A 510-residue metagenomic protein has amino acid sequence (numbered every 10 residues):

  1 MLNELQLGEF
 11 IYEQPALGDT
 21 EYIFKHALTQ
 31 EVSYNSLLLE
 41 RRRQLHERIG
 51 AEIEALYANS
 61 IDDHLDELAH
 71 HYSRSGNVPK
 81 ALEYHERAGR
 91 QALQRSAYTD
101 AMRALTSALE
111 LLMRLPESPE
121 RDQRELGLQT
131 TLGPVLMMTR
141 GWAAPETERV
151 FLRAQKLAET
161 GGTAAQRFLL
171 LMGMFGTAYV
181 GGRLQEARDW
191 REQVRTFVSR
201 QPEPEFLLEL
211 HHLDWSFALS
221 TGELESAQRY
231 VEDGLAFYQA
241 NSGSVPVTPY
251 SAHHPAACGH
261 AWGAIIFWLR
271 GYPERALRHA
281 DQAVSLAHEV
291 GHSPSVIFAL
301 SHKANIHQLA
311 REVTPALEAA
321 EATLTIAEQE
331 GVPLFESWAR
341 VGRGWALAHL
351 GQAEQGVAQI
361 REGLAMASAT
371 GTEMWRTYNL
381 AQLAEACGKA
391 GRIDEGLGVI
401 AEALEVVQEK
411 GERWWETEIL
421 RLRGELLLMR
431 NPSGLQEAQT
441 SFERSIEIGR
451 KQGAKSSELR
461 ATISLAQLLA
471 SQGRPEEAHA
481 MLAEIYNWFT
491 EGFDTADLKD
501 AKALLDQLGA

Functional and structural regions predicted by a protein language model:
M1-R103, S107-P116, L157, C387: Short secondary-structure boundary elements
L7, Q129, A154-A158, R195 (+3 more regions): Helix-coil-helix junctions within alpha-helical repeat/solenoid scaffolds
F24, N59-D62, G76-K80, P145 (+3 more regions): Short helix-capping and inter-helix turn/linker motifs at the boundaries of alpha-helical repeat units
Y34, A69-H70, E83-E86, R90 (+10 more regions): Amphipathic alpha-helical repeat scaffolds
R43, E47, D62-A69, L82 (+14 more regions): Start-of-helix signal in alpha-solenoid helical-repeat scaffolds, especially tetratricopeptide repeats
Y57, P116, R140, G182 (+5 more regions): Short amphipathic alpha-helical interaction/hinge segments
T106-H307, P315: Internal alpha-solenoid helical repeat scaffolds
